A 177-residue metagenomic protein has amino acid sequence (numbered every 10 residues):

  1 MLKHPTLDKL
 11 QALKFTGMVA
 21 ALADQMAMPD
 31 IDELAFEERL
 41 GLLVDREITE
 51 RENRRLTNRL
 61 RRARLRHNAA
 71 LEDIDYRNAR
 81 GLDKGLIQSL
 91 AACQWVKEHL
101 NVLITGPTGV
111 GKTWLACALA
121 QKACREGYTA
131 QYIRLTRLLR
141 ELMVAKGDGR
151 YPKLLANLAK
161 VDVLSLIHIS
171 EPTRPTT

Functional and structural regions predicted by a protein language model:
M1-V19: Charged, compositionally biased N-terminal leader segments and the immediate start of the first structured element
V19-R66: Interdomain "pre-motor" coupling segment immediately N-terminal to P-loop NTPase/helicase cores
E72-L90: N-terminal pre-Walker A segment at the start of P-loop NTPase domains
K84, Y132-L158: Short glycine-rich substrate-engagement loop in P-loop NTPases that contacts/grips substrate
A92-H99: Phosphate-binding P-loop
N101-T113: Walker A/P-loop nucleotide-binding motif
V110-G127: Walker A/P-loop
H168-T177: Single conserved hydrophobic/aromatic residue that forms the stacking wall/gate of nucleotide- or nucleobase-binding
